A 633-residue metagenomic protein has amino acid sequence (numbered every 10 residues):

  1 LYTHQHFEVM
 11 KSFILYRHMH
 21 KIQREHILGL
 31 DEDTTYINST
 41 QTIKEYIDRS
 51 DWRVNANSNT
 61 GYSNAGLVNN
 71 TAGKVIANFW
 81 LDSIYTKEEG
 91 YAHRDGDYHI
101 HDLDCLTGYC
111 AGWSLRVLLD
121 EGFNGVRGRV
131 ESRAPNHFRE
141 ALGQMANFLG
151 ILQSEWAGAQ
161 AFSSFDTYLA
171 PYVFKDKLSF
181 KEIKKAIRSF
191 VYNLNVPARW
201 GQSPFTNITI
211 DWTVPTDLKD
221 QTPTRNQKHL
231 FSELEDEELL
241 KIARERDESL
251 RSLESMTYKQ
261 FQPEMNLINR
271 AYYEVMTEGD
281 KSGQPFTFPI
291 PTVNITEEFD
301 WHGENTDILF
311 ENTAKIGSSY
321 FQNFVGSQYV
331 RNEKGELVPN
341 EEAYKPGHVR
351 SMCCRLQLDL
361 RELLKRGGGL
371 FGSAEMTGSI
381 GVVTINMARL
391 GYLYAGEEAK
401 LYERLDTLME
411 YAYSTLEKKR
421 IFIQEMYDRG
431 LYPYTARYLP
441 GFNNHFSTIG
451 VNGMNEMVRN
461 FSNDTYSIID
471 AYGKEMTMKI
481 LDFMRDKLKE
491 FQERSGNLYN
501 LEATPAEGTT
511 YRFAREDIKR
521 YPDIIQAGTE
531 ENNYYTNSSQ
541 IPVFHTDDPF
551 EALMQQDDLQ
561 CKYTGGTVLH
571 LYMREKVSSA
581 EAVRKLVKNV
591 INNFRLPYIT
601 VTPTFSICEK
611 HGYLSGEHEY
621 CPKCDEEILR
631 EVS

Functional and structural regions predicted by a protein language model:
Y2-N443, D464, D470-R630: Conserved catalytic cores of very large enzyme subunits
T167, S447-N460, D482: Contiguous, well-ordered alpha-helical segments that form the cores/surfaces of helical PPI scaffolds
